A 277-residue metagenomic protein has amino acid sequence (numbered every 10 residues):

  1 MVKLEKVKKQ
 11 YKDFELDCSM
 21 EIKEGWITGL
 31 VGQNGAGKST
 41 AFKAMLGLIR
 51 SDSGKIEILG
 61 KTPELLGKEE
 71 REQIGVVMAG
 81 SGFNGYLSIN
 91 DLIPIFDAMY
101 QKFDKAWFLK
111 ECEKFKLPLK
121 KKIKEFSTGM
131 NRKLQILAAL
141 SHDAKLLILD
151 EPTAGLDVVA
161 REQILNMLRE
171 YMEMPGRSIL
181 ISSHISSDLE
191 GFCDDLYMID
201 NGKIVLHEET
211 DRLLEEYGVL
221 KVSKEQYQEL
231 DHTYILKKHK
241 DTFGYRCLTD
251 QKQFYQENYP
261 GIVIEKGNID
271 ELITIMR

Functional and structural regions predicted by a protein language model:
V31-Q33: The feature captures the beta-strand-to-loop junction immediately N-terminal to the Walker
A36, V158-A160: Helix N-cap at the start of a conserved alpha-helix in ABC-type nucleotide-binding domains
L46: Helix-to-loop junction immediately C-terminal to a conserved catalytic motif
G54-L65, E69-E70: Conserved ABC transporter NBD signature motif
E72, V76-Q135: ABC-family P-loop ATPase nucleotide-binding domains
L147-E151: Catalytic Walker B motif of ABC-type/P-loop ATPase nucleotide-binding domains
L165-T249: ABC transporter nucleotide-binding domain
I235-R277: C-terminal coupling/interaction segments
